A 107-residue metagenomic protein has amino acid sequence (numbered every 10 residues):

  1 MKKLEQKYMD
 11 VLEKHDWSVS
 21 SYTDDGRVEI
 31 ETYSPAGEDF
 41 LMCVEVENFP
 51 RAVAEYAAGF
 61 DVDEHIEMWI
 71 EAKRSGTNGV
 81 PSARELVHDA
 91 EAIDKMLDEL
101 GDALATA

Functional and structural regions predicted by a protein language model:
M1-K3, K14, G101-A107: Short intrinsically disordered terminal tails
K3, R27-E29, H65, V87: Intrinsically disordered, low-complexity regulatory regions of eukaryotic regulatory proteins
E5, M9-F60: Amphipathic, interaction-prone secondary-structure segments
M9, E13, I66, D94-L97 (+1 more regions): Residue-level detector of alpha-helical secondary structure
G37-D89: Intrinsically disordered, low-complexity regulatory segments enriched in Ser/Thr/Pro and charged residues
S82-A107: A mid-sequence interfacial segment
